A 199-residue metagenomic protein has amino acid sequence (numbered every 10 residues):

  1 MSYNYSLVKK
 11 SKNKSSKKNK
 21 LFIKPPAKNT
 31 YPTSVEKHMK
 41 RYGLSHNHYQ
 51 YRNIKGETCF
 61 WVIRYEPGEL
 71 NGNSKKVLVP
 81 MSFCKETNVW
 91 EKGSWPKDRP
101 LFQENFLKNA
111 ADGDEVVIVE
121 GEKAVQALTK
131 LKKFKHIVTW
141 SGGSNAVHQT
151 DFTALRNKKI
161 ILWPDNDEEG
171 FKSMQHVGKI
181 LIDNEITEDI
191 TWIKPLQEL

Functional and structural regions predicted by a protein language model:
M1-F102, Q126-K130, T153: N-terminal structured subdomain of primase-like DNA metabolism proteins
S2, S11, S45, Q50 (+6 more regions): TOPRIM fold recognition
E104-F106: Short surface loop/edge beta-strand patches of beta-sandwich-type extracellular domains that form ligand-contact sites
